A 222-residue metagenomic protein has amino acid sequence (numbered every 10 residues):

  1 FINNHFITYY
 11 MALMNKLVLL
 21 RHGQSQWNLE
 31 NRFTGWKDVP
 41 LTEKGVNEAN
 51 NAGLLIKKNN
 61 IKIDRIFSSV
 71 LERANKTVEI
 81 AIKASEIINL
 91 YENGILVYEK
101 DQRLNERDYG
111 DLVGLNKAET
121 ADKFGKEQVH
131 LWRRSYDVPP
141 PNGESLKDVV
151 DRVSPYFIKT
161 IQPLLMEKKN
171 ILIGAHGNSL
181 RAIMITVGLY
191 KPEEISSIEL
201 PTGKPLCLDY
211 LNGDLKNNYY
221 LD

Functional and structural regions predicted by a protein language model:
F1-L13: Short, Lys/Arg-enriched N-terminal segments with co-localized hydrophobic residues within the first ~10-30 amino acids
A12, L17, N75-K76, I82-E86 (+1 more regions): Active-site-adjacent alpha-helix immediately C-terminal to a catalytic or transition-state-stabilizing loop
M14-Q24, G125-H130: Short coil-to-beta-strand
L20, D101-R103, N218: Conserved beta-strand termini and adjacent loop/short-helix elements that scaffold enzyme active sites in alpha/beta
G23, S68-L71, R103, R134 (+2 more regions): Short, well-ordered beta-to-alpha junction loops that form the rim of enzyme active sites and present histidine/acidic
Q24-I80, P139-P155, S196-S197, P205: Loop-to-helix element that buttresses phosphate recognition and phosphoryl-transfer chemistry
A52-V129, G188-D209: Phosphate-coordination/substrate-recognition cap region in phosphate-metabolizing enzymes
G125-G143: Extended, charge-rich low-complexity interaction segments
